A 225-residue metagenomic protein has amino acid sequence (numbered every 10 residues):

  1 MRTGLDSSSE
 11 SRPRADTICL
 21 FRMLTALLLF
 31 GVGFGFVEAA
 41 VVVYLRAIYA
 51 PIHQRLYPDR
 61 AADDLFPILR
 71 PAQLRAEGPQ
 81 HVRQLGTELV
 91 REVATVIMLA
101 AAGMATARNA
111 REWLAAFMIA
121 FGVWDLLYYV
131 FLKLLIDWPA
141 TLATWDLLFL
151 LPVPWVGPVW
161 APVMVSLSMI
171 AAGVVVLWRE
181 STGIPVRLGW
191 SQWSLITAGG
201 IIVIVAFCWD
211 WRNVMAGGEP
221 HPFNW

Functional and structural regions predicted by a protein language model:
R2-D6, E10-F36, V41-L45, M104-N109 (+2 more regions): N-terminal leader/auxiliary helical segments
L29, V90, A120-V123: Hydrophobic residues within alpha-helical transmembrane segments of multi-pass solute transporters/permease subunits
G35-A47, G122-A140: Transmembrane alpha-helix/helix-exit interface in multi-pass inner-membrane proteins
V43-L89, T141-V159: Extracytosolic (periplasmic/ER-lumenal) interhelical loops and adjacent juxtamembrane/interface segments of multi-pass
T87-A102, S166-M169: Hydrophobic alpha-helical transmembrane segments
M98-T106, F131-P139, V175: Membrane-helix exit/interface motif
A107-G122, L135: Internal, conserved structured core segments that host functional sites
P139-L142, G199: Glycine-centered structural positions embedded in regular secondary structure
